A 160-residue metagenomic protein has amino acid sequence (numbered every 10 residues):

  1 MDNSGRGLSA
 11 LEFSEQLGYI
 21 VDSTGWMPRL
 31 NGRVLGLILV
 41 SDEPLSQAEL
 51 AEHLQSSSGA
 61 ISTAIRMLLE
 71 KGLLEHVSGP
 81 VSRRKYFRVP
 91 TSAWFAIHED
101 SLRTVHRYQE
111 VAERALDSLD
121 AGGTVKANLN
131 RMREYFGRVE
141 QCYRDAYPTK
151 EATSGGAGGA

Functional and structural regions predicted by a protein language model:
M1-T24: N-terminal leader segment of winged-helix/HTH proteins
T24-G25, L39-D42: Short helix-capping/hinge SLiMs at alpha-helix to coil transitions
M27-L30, S46, G79-E99: Short, cationic-aromatic polyanion-contact patches
E49-H53, L68: A short acidic, leucine-rich amphipathic alpha-helix
G72: Glycine-centered, phosphate/nucleic-acid-interacting loop/turn motifs that mediate DNA/RNA or nucleotide
F95-G137: Amphipathic alpha-helical dimerization/coiled-coil segments that flank or bridge DNA-binding/regulatory modules
D120-A160: C-terminal regulatory/oligomerization modules of transcriptional regulators
